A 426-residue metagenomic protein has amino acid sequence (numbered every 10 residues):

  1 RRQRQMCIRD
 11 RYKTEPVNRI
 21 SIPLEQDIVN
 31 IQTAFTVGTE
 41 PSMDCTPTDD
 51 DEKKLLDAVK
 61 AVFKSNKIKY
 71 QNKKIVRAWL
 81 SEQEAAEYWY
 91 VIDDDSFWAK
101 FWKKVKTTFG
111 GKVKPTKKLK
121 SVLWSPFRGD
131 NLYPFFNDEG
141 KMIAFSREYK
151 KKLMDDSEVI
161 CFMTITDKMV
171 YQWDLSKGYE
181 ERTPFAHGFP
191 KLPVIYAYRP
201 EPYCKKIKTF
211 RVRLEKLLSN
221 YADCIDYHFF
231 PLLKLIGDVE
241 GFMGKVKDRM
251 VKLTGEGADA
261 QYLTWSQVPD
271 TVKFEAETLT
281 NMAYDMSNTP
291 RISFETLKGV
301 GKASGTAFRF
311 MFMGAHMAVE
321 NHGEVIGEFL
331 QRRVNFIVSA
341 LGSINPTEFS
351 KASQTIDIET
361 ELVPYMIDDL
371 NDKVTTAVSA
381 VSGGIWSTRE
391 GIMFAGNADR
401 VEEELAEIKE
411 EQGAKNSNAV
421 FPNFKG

Functional and structural regions predicted by a protein language model:
R1-Q5, R9-L119, K425: Extended, helix-rich architectural segments
R2-Q5, P23-A58, Q172-P202, K247-E256: Short, compositionally biased low-complexity segments
Q3, R11, E15, R19-Q26 (+9 more regions): Alpha-helix boundary/N-cap detector
D51-L55, K64-N72, W79, K206 (+5 more regions): Short amphipathic alpha-helical segments
Q71-I75, Q267-P269, G314-A318: Short secondary-structure capping micro-motifs at structural edges
K73-V76, L80-S81, A86-R199: Extended, regular secondary-structure scaffolds
G178-A307: Extended, charged amphipathic alpha-helical segments
V239, D248, L253-T254, T271 (+1 more regions): C-terminal helix-loop subdomains that flank or include functional centers
